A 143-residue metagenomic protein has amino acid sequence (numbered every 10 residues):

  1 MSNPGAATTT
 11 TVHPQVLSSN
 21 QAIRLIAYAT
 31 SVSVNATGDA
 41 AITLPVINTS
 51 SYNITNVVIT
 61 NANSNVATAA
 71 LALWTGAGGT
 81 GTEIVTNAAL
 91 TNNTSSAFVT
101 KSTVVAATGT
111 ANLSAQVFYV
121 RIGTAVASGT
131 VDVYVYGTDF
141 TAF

Functional and structural regions predicted by a protein language model:
S2-F143: Surface-exposed, low-hydrophobicity beta-strand/loop segments enriched in small/polar/acidic residues
